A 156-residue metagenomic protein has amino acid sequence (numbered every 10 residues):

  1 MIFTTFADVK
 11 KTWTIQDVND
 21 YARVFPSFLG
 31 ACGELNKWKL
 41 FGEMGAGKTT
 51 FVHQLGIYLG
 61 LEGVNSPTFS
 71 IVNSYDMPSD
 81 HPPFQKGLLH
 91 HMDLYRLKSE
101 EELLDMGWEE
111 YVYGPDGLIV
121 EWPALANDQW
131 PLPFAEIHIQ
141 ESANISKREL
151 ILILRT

Functional and structural regions predicted by a protein language model:
I2-F28: N-terminal pre-Walker A segment at the start of P-loop NTPase domains
I2-K11, E101-T156: Short phosphate-coordinating micro-motif centered on Lys-Gly-acidic
F28-L35: Phosphate-binding P-loop
W38-L40: Hydrophobic anchor at the beta1->P-loop junction of P-loop NTPases
E43: P-loop (Walker A) phosphate-binding loop of NTP-binding proteins
K48: Conserved lysine of the Walker
L61-D76: Short beta-strand-centered segment that lines the nucleotide-binding/catalytic pocket of NTP-utilizing
